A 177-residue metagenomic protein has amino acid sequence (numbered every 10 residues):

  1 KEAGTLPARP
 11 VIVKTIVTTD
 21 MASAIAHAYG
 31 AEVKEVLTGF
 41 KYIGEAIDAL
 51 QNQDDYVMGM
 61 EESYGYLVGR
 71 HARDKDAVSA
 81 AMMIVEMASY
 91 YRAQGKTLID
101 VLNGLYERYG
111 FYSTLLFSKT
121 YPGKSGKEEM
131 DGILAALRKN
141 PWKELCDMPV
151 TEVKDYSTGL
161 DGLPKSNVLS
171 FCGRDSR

Functional and structural regions predicted by a protein language model:
K1: Short glycine/threonine-rich loop/turn motifs
G4-R177: Phosphate-binding and adjacent anionic-ligand microenvironments
